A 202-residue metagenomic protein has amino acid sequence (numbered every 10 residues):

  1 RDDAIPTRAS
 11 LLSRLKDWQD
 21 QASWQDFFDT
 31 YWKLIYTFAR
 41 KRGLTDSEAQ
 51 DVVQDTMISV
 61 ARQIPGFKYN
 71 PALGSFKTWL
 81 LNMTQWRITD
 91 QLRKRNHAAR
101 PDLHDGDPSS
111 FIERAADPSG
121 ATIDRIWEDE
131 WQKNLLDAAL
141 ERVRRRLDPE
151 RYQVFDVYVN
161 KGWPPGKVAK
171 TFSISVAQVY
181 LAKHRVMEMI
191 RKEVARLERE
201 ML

Functional and structural regions predicted by a protein language model:
A4-L11, A98-I126, L140: Internal acidic/polar
I5-L12, F28-D29, Y36, D46-G66 (+1 more regions): Conserved RNAP core-binding helix
K16-D17, K41-G43, M57-L73, K94-N96: Sigma70-family region 2
D17-T37: A short, charge-rich alpha-helical start-of-domain segment used by transcription regulators
F27-F28, A138-K167: Short amphipathic alpha helix immediately N-terminal
I64-N82, H97, V176, L181: Short, aromatic/basic-enriched loop-to-helix "N-cap" motif that marks the start of an alpha-helix at regulatory
G66-K68, N82-L103, A115: Arg/Lys-rich amphipathic alpha helix in sigma70-family domain 2
P164-R196: DNA-recognition helix of helix-turn-helix
